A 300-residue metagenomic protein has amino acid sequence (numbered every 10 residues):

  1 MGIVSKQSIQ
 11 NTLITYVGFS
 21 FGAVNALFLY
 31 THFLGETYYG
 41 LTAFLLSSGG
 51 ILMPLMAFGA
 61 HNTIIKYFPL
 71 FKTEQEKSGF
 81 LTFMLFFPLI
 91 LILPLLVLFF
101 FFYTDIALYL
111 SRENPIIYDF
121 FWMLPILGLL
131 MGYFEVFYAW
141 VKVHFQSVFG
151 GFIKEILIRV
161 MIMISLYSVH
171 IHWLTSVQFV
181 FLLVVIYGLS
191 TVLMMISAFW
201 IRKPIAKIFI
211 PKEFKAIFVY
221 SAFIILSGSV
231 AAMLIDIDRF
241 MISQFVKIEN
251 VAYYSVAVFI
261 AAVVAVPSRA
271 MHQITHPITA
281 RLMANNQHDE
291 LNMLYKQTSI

Functional and structural regions predicted by a protein language model:
M1-V4, I116, H172-L182, V192-I235 (+2 more regions): Interhelical loop/hinge segments that connect adjacent transmembrane helices in multipass membrane
I3-N62, F100, L127, M163 (+2 more regions): Signature of the first transmembrane helix
S5, A43, Q75-L89, F218 (+2 more regions): Interfacial transmembrane-helix starts/ends
S5, L130-I153: Membrane-interface junctions at transmembrane-helix termini in multi-pass inner-membrane proteins
F28-T31, P94-E113: Short membrane-interface helical motifs at transmembrane helix boundaries in multi-pass membrane transporters
T31-Y39, H144-F149, V160-V192: Membrane-interface helix-loop junctions in multi-pass transport and translocation proteins
I51, V97, R112-F134, V184 (+2 more regions): Alpha-helical transmembrane segments of multi-pass membrane proteins
A57-K72, V143, A257, A262-S299: Helix-loop junctions and terminal segments of transmembrane helices in multi-pass membrane transport/translocation
